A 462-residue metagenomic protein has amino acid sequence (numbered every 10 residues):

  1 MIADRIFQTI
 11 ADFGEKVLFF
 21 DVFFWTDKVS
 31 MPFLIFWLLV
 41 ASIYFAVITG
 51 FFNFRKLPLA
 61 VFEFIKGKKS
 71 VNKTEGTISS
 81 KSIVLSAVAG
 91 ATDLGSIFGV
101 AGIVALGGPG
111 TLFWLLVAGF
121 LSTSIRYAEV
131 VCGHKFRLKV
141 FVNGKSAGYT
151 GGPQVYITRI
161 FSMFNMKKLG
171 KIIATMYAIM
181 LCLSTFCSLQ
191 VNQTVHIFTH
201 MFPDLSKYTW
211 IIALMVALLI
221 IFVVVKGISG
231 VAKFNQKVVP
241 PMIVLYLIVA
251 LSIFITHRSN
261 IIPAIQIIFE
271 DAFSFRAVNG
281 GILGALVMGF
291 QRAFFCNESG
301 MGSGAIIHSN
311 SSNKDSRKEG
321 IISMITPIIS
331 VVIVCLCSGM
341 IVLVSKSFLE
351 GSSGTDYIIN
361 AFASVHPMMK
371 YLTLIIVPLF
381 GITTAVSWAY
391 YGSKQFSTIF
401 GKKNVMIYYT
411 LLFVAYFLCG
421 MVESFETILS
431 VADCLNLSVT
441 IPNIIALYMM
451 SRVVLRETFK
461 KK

Functional and structural regions predicted by a protein language model:
M1-L94, V104-T111, S122, I255 (+2 more regions): N-terminal alpha-helical transmembrane segments of multi-pass membrane transport and channel/translocase proteins
I35-V40, A87, L115-L116, K171-I179 (+5 more regions): Transmembrane alpha-helical segments of multi-pass small-molecule transport proteins
W37-A41, F45-V61, L181, Q193-F198 (+5 more regions): Membrane-interface loop-to-helix entry segments
I48-F54, S96-V100, P109, T185-I197 (+5 more regions): Transmembrane helix-loop junctions in multi-pass membrane proteins
N72-L106, K135, V142-I160, M176-I179 (+1 more regions): Alpha-helical membrane segments and immediately flanking helix-loop junctions that form or couple to the substrate/ion
G102, L106, L115-G119, T123-D204 (+4 more regions): Hydrophobic transmembrane alpha-helices that form the core helical bundles of multi-pass secondary transporters
L121-E129, I212-I228, V239-S259, V287 (+3 more regions): Selective recognition of specific alpha-helical transmembrane segments in multi-pass small-molecule
Y127-V142, S146, A250-I267, G280 (+2 more regions): Extracellular/periplasmic helix-exit of transmembrane alpha-helices
